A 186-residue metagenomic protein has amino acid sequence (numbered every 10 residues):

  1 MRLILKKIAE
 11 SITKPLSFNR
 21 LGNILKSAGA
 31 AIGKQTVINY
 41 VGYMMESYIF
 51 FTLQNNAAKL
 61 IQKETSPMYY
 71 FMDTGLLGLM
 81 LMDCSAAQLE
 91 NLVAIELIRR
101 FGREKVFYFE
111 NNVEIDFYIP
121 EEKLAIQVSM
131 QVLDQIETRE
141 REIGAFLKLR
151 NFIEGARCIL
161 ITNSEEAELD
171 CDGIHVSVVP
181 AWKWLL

Functional and structural regions predicted by a protein language model:
M1-A125, M130: Accessory nucleic acid-recognition modules appended to NTPase machines
Y70, I126, I159-I161, S177-V179: Hydrophobic/aromatic beta-strand patches that form the interior of the parallel beta-sheet core in alpha/beta enzyme
D73, I143, F152-A156: Nucleic-acid endonuclease domains
I95-L97, K148-I153: Metal-dependent nuclease catalytic cores in nucleic-acid-processing enzymes, especially RNase H-like/related
Y108-F109, A156-T162: Short, hydrophobic beta-strand segments that form beta-sheet elements in well-ordered domains
I115, Q135-I136, A167-C171: Short active-site-adjacent structural elements
V132-L149: Mg2+/Mn2+-dependent nuclease catalytic core
N163-L186: Domain-level recognition of nuclease-like catalytic cores that cleave nucleotide substrates
